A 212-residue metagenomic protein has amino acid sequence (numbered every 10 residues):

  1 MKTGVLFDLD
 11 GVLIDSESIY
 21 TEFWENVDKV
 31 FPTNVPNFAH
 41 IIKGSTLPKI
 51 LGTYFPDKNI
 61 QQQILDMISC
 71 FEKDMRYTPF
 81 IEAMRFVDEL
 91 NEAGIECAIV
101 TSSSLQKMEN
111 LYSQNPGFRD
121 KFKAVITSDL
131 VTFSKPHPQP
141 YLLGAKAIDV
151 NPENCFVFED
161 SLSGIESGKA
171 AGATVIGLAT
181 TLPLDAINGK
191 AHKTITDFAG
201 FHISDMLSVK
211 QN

Functional and structural regions predicted by a protein language model:
M1-T3, D88-N91, S104-N212: Asp-based, Mg2+/Mn2+-dependent phosphohydrolase catalytic module
K2-A93: N-terminal helical cap/lid subdomain that shapes the substrate entry/recognition surface in HAD-like hydrolases
V12, T101-S103: Conserved phosphate-coupling serine/threonine residues in phosphotransfer and NTP-handling enzymes
I41, Q62, F80, S102 (+2 more regions): Non-catalytic, surface-exposed connector residues within folded enzymatic/regulatory domains
